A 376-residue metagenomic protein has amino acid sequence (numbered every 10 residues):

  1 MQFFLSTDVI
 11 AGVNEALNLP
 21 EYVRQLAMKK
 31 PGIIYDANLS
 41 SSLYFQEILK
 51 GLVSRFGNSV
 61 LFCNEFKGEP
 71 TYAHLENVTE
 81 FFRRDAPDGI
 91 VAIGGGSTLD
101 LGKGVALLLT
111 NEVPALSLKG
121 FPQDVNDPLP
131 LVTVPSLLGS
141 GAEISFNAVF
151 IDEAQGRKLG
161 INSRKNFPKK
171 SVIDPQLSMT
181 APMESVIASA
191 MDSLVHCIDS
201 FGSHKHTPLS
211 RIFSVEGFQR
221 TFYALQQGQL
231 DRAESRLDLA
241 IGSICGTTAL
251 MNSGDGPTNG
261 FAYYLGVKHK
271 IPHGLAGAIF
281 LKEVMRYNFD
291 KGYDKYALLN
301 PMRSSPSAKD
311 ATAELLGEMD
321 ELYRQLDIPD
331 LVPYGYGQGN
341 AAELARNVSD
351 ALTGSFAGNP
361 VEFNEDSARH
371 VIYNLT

Functional and structural regions predicted by a protein language model:
M1-G89: ATP/NTP phosphate-donor binding region
T7, V13-N14, D36-A37, F66 (+8 more regions): Fold-independent oxyanion-binding glycine-rich loops and adjacent beta-strand/coil segments at enzyme active sites
A73-P175: Glycine/threonine-rich beta-strand-loop-alpha-helix active-site module that forms ligand/phosphate-binding
N147-S253, P360: Carboxylate- and glycine-rich phosphate/diphosphate-binding segment that chelates Mg2+/Mn2+
S253-A311: C-terminal catalytic subdomain
R303-T376: C-terminal charged capping/lid subdomain of soluble metabolic enzymes
